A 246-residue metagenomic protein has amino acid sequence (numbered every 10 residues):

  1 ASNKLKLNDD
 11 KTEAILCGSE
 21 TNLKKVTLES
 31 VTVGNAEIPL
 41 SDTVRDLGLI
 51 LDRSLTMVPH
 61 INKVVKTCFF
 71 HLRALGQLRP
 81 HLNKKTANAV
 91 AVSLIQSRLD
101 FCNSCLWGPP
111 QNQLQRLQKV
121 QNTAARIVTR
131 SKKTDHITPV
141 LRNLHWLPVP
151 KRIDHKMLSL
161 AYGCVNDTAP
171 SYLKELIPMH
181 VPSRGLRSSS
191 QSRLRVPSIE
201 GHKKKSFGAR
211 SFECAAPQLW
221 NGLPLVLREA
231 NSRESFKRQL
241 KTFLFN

Functional and structural regions predicted by a protein language model:
A1-N246: Hydrophobic/basic alpha-helical segments
